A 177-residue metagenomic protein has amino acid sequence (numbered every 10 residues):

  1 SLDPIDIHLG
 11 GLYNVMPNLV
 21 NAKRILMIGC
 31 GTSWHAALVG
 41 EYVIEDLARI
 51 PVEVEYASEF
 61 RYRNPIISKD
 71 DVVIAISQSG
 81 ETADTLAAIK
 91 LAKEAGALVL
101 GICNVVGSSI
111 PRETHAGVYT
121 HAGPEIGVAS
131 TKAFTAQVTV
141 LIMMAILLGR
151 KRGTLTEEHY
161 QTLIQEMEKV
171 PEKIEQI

Functional and structural regions predicted by a protein language model:
L2-N21, I177: A short, well-structured juxtamembrane/interface segment
P17-K169: Glycine-rich phosphate-binding loops that contact phosphosugars or nucleotide phosphates
K169-I177: Accessory alpha-helical/coil subdomains and C-terminal extensions that flank or cap enzyme catalytic cores
